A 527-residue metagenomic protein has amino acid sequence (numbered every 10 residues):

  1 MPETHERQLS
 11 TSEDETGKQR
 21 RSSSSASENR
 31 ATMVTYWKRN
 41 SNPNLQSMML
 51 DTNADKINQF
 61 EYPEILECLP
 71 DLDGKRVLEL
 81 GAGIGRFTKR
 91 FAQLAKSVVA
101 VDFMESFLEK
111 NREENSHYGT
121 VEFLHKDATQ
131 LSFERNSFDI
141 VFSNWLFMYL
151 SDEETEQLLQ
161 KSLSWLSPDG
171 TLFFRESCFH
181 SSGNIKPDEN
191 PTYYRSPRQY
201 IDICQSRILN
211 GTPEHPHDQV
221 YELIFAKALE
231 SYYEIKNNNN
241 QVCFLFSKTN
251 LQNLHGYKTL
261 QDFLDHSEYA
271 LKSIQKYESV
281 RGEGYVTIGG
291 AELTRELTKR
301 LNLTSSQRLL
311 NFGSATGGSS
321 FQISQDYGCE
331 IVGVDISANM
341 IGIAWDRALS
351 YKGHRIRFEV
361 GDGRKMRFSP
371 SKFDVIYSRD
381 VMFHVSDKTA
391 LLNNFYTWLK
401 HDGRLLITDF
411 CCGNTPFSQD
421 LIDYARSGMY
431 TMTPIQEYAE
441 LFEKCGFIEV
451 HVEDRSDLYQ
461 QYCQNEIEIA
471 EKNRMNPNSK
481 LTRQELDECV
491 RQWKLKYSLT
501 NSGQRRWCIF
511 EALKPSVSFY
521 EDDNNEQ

Functional and structural regions predicted by a protein language model:
P2-D73, I84-S132, L150-Q157, T171-L260 (+5 more regions): Class I (Rossmann-like) S-adenosyl-L-methionine-dependent methyltransferase catalytic domain, capturing the SAM-binding
P70-R76, N302-R308: Short helix-loop-beta connector
L78, I84-Q130, L310-F312, T316-K365: Class I SAM-dependent methyltransferase SAM/SAH-binding core
L131-V141, K365-V375: A short acidic, Gly/Pro-enriched loop at the edge of an enzyme's catalytic core that lines a small-molecule cofactor
D139-E153, V375-D387: A short SAM/SAH-binding and catalytic strip from SAM-dependent methyltransferases
E156-P168, T389-R404: A short glycine-rich, Lys/Arg-flanked "PGG" loop and its adjoining helix->strand segment in the class I
F174-T192, F410-M429: Short, glycine-/aromatic-enriched active-site segment of Class I SAM-dependent methyltransferases
H217-G256, H451-Q527: Conserved Class I S-adenosyl-L-methionine
